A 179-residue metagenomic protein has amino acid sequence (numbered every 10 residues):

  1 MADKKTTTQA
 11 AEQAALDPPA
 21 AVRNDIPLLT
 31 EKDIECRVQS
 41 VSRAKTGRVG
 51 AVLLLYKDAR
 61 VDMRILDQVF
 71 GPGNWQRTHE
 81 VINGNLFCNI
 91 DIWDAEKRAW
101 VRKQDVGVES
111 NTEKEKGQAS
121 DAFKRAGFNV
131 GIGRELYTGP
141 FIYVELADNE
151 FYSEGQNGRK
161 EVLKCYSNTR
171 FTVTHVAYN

Functional and structural regions predicted by a protein language model:
A2-A51: N-terminal, Lys/Arg- and Ser/Thr-rich interaction peptides
N24-P27, V52-L54, V130, R134-E135: Flexible, active-site-adjacent loop/turn segments at secondary-structure boundaries
S42-L55, V106-E113: Short histidine-centered catalytic/ligand-binding loop motif
V61-N179: Positively charged, aromatic-enriched nucleic acid-contacting surfaces
